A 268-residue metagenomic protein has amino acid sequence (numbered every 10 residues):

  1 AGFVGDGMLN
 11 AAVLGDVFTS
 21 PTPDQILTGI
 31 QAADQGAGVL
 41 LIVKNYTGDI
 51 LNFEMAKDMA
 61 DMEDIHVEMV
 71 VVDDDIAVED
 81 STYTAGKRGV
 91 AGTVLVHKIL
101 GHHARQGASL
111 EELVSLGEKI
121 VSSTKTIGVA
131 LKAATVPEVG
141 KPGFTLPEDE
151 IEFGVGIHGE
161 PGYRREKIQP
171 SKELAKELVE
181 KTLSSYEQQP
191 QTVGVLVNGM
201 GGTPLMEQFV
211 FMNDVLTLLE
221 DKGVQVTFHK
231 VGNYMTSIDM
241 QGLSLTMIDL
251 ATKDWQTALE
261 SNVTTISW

Functional and structural regions predicted by a protein language model:
A1, N10-A12, G38-T47, E54-K57 (+3 more regions): Short glycine-rich or small-residue beta-strand-to-loop segments that form or flank ligand, phosphate, metal/Fe-S
A1-V13, V78-D80, I151-K167: Gly-rich Lys/Arg/Thr-decorated short loops/hinges at beta-loop-alpha junctions or inter-strand turns that position
D6-G36, L183: Glycine-rich oxoanion-binding loops at beta->alpha junctions
G7, A12-V17, D61-G86, K222-Q225: Short, acidic/small-residue loops that bind anionic groups at enzyme active sites
I50-D64, Y83, E207-N213: Short Gly/Thr/Asp-enriched flexible loops that form oxyanion-binding sites at enzyme active sites
V72-E112, L116-S123: Short alpha-helices
Q106-V210: Mixed-charge interfacial surface used for oligomerization/domain docking and macromolecular partner engagement
K181-W268: C-terminal non-catalytic interaction/assembly regions of soluble proteins
